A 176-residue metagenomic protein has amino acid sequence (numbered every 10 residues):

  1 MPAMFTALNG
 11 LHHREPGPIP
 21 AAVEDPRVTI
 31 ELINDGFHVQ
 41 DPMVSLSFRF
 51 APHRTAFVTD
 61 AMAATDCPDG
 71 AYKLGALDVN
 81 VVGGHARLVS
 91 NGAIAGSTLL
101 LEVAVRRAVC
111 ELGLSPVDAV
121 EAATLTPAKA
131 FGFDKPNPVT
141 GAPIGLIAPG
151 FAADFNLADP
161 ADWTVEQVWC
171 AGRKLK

Functional and structural regions predicted by a protein language model:
P2-P18, A64-C67: Histidine/acidic-residue-rich, glycine-tolerant segments that coordinate divalent metal ions
M4, D35, A61: Active-site metal-binding loops of divalent metal-dependent hydrolases
G17-L32, F48-F151, F155-A158: His/Asp/Glu-enriched, well-ordered alpha-helical/loop segment that forms or immediately abuts the divalent-metal
D35-D41: Glycine-rich anion/phosphate-binding loop at the beta-strand->alpha-helix junction
D41-S47: Catalytic cores of alpha/beta
D162-V168: Short, Lys/Arg- and Gly-enriched loop/turn segments at beta-strand edges
